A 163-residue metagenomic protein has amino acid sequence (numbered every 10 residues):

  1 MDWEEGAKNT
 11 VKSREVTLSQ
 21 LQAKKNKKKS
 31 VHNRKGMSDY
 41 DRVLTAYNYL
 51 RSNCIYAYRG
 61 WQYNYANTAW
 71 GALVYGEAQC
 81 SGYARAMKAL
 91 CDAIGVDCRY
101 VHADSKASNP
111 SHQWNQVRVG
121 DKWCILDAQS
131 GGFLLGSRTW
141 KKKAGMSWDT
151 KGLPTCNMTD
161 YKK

Functional and structural regions predicted by a protein language model:
G6-T10: Long, amphipathic alpha-helical segments that form or neighbor coiled-coils/leucine zippers used for dimerization
S13-A72: Secondary-structure boundary elements
R42-A46, G76-C91: Active-site nucleophilic cysteine motif
Y63, A72-G76, S105-S108: A glycine-rich, coil/turn loop motif that links secondary-structure elements
G82-S147: Hydrophobic/aromatic-rich core segments of domains that either
W148-K162: Short, low-complexity, Pro/Ser/Thr/Gly-rich segments in the mature regions of secreted, periplasmic
